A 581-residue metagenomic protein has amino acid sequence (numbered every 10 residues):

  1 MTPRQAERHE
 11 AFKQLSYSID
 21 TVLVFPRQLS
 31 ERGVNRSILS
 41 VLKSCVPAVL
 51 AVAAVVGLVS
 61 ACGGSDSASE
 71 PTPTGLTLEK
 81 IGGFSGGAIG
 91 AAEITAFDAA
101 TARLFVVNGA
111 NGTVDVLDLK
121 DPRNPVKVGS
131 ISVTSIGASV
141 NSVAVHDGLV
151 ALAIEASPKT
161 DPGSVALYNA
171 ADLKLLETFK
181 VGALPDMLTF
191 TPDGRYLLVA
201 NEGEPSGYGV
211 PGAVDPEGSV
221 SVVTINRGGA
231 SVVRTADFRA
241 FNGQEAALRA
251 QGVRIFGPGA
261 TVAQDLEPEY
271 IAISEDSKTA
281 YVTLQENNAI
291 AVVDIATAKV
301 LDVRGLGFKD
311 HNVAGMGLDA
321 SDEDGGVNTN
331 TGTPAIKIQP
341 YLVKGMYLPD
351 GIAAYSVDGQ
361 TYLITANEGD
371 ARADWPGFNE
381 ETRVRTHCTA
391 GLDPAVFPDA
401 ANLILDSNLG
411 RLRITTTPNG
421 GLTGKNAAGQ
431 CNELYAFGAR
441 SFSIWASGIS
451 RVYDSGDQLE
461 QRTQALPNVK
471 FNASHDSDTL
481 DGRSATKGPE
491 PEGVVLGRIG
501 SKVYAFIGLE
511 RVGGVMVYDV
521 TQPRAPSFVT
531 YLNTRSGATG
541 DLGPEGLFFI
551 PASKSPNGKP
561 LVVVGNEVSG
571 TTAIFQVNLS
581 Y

Functional and structural regions predicted by a protein language model:
Y17-D20, N35: Intrinsic-disorder-associated, low-complexity terminal segments enriched in Asp/Asn/His/Tyr and depleted of Lys/Arg
P26, E31-V49: Bacterial N-terminal signal peptides that target proteins for export
S40, G63-S65, V116, H146: Extended assembly-interface regions of large multimeric machines
V52-T77: Bacterial Sec-dependent N-terminal signal peptides
E70-Y581: Beta-sheet-rich non-transmembrane sensory/scaffold domains
